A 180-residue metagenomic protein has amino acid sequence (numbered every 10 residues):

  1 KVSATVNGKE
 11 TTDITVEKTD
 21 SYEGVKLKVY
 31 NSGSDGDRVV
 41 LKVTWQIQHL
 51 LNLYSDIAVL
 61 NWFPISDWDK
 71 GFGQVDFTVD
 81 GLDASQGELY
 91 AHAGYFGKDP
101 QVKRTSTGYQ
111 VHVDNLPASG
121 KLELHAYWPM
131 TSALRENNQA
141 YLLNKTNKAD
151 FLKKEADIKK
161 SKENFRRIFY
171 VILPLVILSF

Functional and structural regions predicted by a protein language model:
K1-T19: N-terminal pre-first-transmembrane soluble regions of secretory-pathway and organelle membrane proteins
V6-G8, G81, N115: Short acidic, glycine-rich loop/turn motifs
T19-R104, A118, S132-E136, K145 (+2 more regions): Surface-exposed, acidic/Ser/Thr-rich flexible loop segments
F72-T78, G108, E155-K159: Short C-terminal domain-edge/linker segments immediately following a structured domain
Q101, S106-Y109, P117, V171-L175: Core subunits and conserved enzymes of cellular information-processing and envelope-translocation systems across
Q110-A156: Extended, hydrophilic extramembrane loops/domains of integral membrane proteins
K148-F180: Hydrophobic, helix-length membrane anchors
